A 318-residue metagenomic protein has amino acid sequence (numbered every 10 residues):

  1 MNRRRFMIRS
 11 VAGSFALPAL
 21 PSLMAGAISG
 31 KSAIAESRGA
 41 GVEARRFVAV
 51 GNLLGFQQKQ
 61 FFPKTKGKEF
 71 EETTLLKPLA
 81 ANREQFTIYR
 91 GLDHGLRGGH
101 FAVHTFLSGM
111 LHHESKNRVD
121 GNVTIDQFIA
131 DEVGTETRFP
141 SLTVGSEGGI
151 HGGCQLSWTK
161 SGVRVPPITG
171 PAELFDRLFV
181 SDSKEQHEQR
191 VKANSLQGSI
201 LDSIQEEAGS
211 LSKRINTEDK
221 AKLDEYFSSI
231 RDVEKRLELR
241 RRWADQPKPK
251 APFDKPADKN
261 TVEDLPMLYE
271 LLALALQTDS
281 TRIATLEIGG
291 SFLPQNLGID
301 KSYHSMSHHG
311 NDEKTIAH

Functional and structural regions predicted by a protein language model:
M1-H318: Ligand-binding pockets and gating/stacking loops
